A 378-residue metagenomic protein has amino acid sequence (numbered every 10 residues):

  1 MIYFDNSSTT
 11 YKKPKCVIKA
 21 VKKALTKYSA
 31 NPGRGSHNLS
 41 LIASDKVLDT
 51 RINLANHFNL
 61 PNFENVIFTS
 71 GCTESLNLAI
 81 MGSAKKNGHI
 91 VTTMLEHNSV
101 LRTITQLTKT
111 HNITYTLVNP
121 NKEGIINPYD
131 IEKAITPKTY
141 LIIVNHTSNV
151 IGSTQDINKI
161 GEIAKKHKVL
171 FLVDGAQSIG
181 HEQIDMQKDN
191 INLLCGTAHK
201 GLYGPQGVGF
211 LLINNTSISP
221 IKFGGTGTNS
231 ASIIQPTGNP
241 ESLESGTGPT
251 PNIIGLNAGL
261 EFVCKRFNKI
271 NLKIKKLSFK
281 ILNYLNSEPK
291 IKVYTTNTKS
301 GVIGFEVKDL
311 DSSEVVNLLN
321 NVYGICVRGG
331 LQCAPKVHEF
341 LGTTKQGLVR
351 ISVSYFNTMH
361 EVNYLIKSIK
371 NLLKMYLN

Functional and structural regions predicted by a protein language model:
M1-N378: Pyridoxal 5′-phosphate
